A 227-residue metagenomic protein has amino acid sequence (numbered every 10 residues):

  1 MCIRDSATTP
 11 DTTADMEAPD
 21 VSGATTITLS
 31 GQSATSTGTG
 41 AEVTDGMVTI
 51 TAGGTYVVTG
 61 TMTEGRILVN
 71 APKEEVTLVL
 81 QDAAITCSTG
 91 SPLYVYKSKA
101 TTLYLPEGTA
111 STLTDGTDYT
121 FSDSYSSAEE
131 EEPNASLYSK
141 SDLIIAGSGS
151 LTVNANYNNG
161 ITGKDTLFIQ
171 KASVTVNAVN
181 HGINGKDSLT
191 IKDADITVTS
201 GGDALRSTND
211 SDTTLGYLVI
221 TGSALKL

Functional and structural regions predicted by a protein language model:
R4-L227: A composition-driven surface/loop motif
